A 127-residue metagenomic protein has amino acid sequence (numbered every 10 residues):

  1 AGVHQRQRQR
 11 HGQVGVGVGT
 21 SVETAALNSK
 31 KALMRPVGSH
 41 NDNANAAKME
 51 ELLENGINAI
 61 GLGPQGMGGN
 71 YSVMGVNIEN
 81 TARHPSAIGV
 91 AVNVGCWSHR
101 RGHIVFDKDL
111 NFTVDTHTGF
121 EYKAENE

Functional and structural regions predicted by a protein language model:
A1-V16, S21-E127: Non-transmembrane, aqueous-exposed alpha-helical and coiled segments at domain scale
